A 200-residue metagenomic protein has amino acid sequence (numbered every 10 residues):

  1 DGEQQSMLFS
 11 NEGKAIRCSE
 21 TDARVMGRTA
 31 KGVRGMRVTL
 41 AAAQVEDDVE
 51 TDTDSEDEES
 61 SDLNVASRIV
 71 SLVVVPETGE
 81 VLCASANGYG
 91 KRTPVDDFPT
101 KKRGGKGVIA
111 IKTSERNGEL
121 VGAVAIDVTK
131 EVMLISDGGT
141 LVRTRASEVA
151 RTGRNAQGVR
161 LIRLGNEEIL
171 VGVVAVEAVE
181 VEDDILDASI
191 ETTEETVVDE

Functional and structural regions predicted by a protein language model:
D1-E200: Short, structured "edge-of-domain" segments at secondary-structure transitions
